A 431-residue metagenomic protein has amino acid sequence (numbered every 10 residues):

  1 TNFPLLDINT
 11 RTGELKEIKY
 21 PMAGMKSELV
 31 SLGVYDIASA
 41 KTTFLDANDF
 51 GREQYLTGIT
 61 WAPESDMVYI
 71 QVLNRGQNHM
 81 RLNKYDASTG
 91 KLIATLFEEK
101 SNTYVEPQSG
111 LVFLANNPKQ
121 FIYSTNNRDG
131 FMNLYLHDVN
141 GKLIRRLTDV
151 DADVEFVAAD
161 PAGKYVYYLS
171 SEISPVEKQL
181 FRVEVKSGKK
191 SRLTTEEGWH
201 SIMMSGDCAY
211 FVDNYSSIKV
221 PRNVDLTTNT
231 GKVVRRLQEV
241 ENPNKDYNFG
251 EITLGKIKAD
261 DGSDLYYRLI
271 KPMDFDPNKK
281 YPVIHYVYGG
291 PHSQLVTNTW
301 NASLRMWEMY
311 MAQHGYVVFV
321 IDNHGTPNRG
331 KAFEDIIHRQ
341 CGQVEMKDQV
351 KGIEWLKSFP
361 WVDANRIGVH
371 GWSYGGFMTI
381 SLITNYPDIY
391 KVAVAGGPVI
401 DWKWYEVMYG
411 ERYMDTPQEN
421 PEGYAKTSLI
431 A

Functional and structural regions predicted by a protein language model:
T1-L45, T230-N242, L295-R305: Predominantly five- to eight-bladed beta-propeller fold
T1-P4, S65, Q71, S201-A431: Serine-hydrolase catalytic core recognition
N2-L5, L29-S31, Q77-N83, G130-Y135 (+2 more regions): Structural motif
E17-S31, N48-L73, H79-A87, L92-S124 (+5 more regions): Conserved beta-propeller blade repeats
I37-A40, A87-T89, D138-G141, E184-G188 (+1 more regions): Short loop/turn segments that connect beta-strands within beta-propeller blades
T43-D46, I93-E98, I144-D149, S191-T195 (+1 more regions): Beta-propeller fold detector
